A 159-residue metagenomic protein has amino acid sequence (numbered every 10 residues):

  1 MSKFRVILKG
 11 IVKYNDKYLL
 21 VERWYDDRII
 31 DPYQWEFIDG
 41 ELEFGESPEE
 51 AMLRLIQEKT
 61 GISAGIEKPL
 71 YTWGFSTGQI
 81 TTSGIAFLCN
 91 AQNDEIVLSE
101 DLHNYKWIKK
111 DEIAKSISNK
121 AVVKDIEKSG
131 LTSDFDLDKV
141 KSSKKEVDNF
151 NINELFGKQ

Functional and structural regions predicted by a protein language model:
M1-L19, E41, T72, N90: Conserved N-terminal beta-strand and adjoining loop/helix that marks the start of the Nudix/MutT-like hydrolase domain
R5, K13, P32-F37, I80-G84: Short connector loops at helix/strand junctions that flank enzyme active sites, especially segments positioning acidic
I11, W24, D111: Anionic group-transfer/hydrolysis microenvironments
K17-E58: Conserved Nudix-box catalytic region and its N-terminal flanking loop in Nudix hydrolases and closely related
L20, Y71, W107-K109: Structural signal for conserved beta-strand scaffold positions within catalytic alpha/beta enzyme cores
R28, P32-Q34, E100-Q159: Nudix hydrolase/Nudix homology domain
E41-G65, F75-V122, L155-Q159: Unchanged
